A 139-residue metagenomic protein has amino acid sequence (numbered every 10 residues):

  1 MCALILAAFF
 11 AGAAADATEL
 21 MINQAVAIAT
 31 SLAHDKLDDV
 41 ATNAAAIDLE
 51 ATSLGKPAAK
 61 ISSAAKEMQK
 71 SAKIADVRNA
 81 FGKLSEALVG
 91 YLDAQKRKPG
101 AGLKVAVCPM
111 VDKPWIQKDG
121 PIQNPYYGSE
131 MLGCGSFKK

Functional and structural regions predicted by a protein language model:
M1-F9: Bacterial N-terminal signal peptides
A8-K139: Intrinsically disordered, low-complexity terminal tails/loops enriched in metal-binding residues
